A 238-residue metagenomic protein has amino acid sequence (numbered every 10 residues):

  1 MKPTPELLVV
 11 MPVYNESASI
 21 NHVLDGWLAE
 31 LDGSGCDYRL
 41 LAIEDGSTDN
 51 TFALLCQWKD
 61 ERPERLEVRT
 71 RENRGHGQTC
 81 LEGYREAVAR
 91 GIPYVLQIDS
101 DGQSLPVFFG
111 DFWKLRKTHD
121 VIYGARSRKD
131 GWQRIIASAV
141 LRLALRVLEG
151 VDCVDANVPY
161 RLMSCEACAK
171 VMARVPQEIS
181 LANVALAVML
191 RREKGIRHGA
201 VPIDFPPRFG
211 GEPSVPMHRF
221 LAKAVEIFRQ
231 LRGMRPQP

Functional and structural regions predicted by a protein language model:
E6-L8, R39, A185: Cell-envelope/extracellular polymer assembly enzymes that use nucleotide-activated donors
E16-L31: Short, well-formed alpha-helical segments that are part of the catalytic scaffolds of diverse glycosyltransferases
E16-S19, S47, H76: Donor nucleotide-sugar binding loop of glycosyltransferases
L41, F52-R90: Conserved donor nucleotide-binding strand/loop of the catalytic core
E44-A53, G102: A conserved acidic beta->alpha catalytic loop
G75-C80, Y84, Q103, G131-Q237: Conserved catalytic loops of nucleotide-sugar-dependent glycosyltransferases that act on lipid-linked
I92-Q103: Short beta-strand-to-loop acidic/aromatic patch adjacent to the donor-nucleotide binding site
G110-W132: Conserved donor NDP-sugar-binding/catalytic core segment of glycosyltransferases
